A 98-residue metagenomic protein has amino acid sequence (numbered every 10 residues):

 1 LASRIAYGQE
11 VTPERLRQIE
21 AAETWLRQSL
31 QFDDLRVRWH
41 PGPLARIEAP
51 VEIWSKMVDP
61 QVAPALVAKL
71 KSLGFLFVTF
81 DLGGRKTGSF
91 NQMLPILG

Functional and structural regions predicted by a protein language model:
L1-G98: ATP/NTP-dependent adenylation/nucleotidyl-transfer catalytic domains that generate, transfer, or process NMP-activated
